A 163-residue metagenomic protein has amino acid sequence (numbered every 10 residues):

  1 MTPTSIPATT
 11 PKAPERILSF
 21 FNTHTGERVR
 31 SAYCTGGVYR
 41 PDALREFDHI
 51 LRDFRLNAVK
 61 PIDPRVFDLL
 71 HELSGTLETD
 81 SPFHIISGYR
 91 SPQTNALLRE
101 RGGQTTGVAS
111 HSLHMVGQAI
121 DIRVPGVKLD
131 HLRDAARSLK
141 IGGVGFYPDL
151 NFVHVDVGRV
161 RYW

Functional and structural regions predicted by a protein language model:
M1-K12: N-terminal twin-arginine translocation
R16-A32: Mature N-terminal segment immediately following signal peptide/propeptide cleavage in secreted/periplasmic
R16-F21, Q104-W163: Catalytic cores and adjacent binding grooves of peptidoglycan-active enzymes
T35-S87: Active-site acidic/histidine clusters and adjacent loop/turn architecture that either coordinate catalytic ions
R40-D42, T94-L97: Short acidic/His/Gly/Ser-rich catalytic and metal-binding motifs that mark active-site loops of diverse hydrolases
F67-S74, F83, N95, R99 (+1 more regions): Extracytoplasmic/secreted envelope proteins and their assembly/folding machinery, especially bacterial periplasmic
G88, L97, R137-K140: Conserved short secondary-structure elements within globular domains
